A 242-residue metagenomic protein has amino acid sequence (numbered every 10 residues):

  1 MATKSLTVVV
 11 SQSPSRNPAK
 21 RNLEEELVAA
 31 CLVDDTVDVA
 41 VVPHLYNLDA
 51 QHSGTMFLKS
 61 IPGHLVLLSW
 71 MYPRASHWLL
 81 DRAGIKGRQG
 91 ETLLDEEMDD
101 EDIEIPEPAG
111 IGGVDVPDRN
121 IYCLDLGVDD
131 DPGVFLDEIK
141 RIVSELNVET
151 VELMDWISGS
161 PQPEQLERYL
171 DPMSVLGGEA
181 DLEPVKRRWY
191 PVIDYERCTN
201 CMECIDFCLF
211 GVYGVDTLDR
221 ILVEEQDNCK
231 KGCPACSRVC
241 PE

Functional and structural regions predicted by a protein language model:
M1-S5: Glycine-rich phosphate/diphosphate-binding loops that line cofactor/substrate pockets in enzymes
V8-D137: Cofactor-cradling patches in redox/metallo enzymes
V9-P14, L93, L209-F210, V215 (+2 more regions): Proteins with a high burden of low-complexity, intrinsically disordered sequence enriched in S/T/G/P/A and R, requiring
S13-R16, V66, W70-A75, T199-F210 (+1 more regions): Local cysteine-cluster metal-coordination motifs and their immediate loop/turn environment, predominantly Fe-S cluster
N17-K20, L80-R82, E101-F207: Ferredoxin-type iron-sulfur electron-transfer modules and their immediate structural context
L32, T36-V37, I85, S144 (+3 more regions): Generic secondary-structure signature for well-ordered alpha-helical cores
D38, C204, G214: Residue-level detector of anion-binding/catalytic polar loops
G178-N200, G211-R238: Ferredoxin-like iron-sulfur electron-transfer modules
